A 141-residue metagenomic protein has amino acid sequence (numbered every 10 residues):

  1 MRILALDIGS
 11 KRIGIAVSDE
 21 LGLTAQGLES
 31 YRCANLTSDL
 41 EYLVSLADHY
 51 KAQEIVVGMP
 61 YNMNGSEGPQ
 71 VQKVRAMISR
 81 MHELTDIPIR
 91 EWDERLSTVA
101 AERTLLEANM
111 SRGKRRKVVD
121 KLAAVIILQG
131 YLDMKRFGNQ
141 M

Functional and structural regions predicted by a protein language model:
M1-L4, K11-M141: Phosphate- and other anionic-substrate recognition elements at nucleic-acid/protein interfaces
